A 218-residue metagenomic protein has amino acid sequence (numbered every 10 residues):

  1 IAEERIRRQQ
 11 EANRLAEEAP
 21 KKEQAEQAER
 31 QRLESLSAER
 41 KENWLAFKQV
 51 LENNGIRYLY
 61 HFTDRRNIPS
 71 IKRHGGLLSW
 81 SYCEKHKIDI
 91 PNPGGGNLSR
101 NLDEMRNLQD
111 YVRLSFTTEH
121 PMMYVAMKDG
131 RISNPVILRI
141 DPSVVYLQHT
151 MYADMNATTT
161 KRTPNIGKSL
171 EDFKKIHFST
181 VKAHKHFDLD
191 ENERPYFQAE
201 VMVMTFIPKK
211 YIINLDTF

Functional and structural regions predicted by a protein language model:
I1-K21: Charged, low-complexity eukaryotic segments that initiate or comprise alpha-helical interaction-prone regions
P20, E26-F218: Active-site-proximal loop/hinge segments that shape catalytic or ion-binding/gating pockets
